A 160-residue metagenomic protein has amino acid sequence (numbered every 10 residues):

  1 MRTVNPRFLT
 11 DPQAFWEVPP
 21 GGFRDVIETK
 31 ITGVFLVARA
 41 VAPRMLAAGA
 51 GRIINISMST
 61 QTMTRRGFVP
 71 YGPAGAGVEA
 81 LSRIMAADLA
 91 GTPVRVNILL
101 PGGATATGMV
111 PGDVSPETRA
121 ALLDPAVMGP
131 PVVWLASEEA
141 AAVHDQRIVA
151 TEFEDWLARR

Functional and structural regions predicted by a protein language model:
R2-G22, R52-G77, S82-G91, G103-A104: Catalytic loop of short-chain dehydrogenase/reductase
T3-R7, A40-G49: A short helix-coil junction within the Rossmann-fold of NAD(P)-dependent oxidoreductases
A38-R39, R83: A short, exposed helix-loop element centered on a Lys and neighboring polar residues
G91, I98-L99, P116-R160: C-terminal helical subdomain
V94, I98-V114: Short beta-loop-alpha junction of Rossmann-like oxidoreductase domains
